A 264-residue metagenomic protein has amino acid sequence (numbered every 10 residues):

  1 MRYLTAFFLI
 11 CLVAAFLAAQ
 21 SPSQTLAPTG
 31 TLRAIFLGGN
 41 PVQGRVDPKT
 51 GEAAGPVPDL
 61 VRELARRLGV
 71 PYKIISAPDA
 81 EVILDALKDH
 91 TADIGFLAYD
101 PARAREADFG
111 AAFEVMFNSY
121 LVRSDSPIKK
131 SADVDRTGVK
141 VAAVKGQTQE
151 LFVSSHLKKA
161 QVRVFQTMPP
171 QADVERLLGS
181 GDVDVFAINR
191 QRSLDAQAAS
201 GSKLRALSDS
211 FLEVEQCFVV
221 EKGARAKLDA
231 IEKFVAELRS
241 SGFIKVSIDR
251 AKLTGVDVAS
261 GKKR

Functional and structural regions predicted by a protein language model:
A6-A15: Bacterial N-terminal signal peptides
S21, T148-M168, R205-L207, A236-R264: Ligand-binding clefts/hinges and TM-proximal coupling segments of bilobed small-molecule sensing domains
S21-A98, R103, T167, S241 (+1 more regions): Extracytoplasmic small-molecule ligand-binding "clamshell" domains of the periplasmic binding protein/Venus flytrap
G38, V115-D125, R190-Q191, Q197-A236 (+1 more regions): Periplasmic-binding protein-like
G44-K49, V61-P71, G110, Q149-M168 (+3 more regions): Ligand-binding cleft/hinge of the Venus flytrap
L64, A86-K88, V134, V174-G179 (+2 more regions): Hydrophobic residues within well-ordered alpha-helices
E81, L97-E106, F152-S155, L177-L212: A ligand-binding cleft/hinge motif common to bilobed small-molecule-binding domains
V122-V141: Flexible hinge/capping segments at coil-to-helix
